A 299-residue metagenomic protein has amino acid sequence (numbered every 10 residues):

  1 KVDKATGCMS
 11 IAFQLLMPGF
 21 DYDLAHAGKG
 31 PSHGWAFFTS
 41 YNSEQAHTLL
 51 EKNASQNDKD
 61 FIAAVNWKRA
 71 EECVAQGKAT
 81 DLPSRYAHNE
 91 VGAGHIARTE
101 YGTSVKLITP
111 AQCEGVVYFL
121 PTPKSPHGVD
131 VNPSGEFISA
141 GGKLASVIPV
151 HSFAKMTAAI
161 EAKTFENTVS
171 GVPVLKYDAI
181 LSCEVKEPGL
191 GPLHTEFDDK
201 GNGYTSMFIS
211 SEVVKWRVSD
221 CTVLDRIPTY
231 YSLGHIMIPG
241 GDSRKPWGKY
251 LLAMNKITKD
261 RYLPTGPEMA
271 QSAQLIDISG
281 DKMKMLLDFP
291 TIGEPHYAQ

Functional and structural regions predicted by a protein language model:
K1-Q299: Predominantly soluble domains enriched in secretory-pathway, periplasmic, or organellar proteins
